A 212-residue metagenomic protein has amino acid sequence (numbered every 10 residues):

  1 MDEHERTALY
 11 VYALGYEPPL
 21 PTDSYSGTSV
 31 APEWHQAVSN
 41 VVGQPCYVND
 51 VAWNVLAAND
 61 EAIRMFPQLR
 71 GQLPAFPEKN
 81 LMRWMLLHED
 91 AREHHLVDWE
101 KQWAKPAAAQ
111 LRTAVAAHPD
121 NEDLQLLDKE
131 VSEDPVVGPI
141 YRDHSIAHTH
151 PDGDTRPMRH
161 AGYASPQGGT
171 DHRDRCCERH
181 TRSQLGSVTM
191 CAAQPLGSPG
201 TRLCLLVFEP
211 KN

Functional and structural regions predicted by a protein language model:
M1-S29: Short amphipathic recognition helices of helix-turn-helix/homeodomain-type DNA-binding modules
G27, P32-K211: Hydrophobic protein-protein interaction segments
